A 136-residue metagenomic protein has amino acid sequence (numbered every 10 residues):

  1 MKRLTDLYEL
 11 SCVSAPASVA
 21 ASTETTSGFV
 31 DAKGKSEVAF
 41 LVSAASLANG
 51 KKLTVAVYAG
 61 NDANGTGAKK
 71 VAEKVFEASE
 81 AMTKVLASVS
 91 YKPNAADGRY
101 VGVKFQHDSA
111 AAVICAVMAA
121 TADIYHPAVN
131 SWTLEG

Functional and structural regions predicted by a protein language model:
M1-C12, H107-G136: C-terminal interaction-tip segments
K2-L4, L53, A63-V71, Y100 (+1 more regions): Membrane-topology and secretion signals of cell-surface/extracellular proteins
E9-P16, K69-V75: Local beta-strand/beta-hairpin segments that build beta-sheet-rich folds
A17-A32, L47-K69, V85: Surface-exposed ligand/attachment interfaces on beta-rich extracellular proteins
F29-D31, K74-A111, A116-T121: Beta-sandwich interaction modules
A32-A39, G50, G98-R99: Extended extracellular/luminal ectodomain segments enriched in beta-structured repeat modules
L41-S43: Short edge beta-strand/loop segments characteristic of extracellular beta-sandwich folds
A45-K52, S109-V113: Extended, low-complexity, turn-rich repeat/linker tracts enriched in Gly/Pro/Ser/Thr and Asp/Glu that occur
